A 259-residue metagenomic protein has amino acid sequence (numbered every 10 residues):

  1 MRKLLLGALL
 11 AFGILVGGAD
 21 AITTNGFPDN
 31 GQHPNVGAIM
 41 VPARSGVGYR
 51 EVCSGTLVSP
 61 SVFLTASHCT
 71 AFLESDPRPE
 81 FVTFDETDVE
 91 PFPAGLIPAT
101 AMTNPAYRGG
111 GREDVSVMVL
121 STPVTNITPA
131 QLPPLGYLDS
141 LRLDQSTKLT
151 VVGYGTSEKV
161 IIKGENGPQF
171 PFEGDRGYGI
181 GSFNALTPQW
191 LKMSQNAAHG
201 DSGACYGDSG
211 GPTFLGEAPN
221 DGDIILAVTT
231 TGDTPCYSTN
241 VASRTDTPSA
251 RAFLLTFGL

Functional and structural regions predicted by a protein language model:
M1-L4: Positively charged n-region of N-terminal signal peptides that target proteins for export
G7-L15: Bacterial N-terminal signal peptides
D20-V47: N-terminal activation segment of mature serine protease catalytic domains
A21, G46, D76-P91, L120 (+6 more regions): Conserved active-site regions of diverse hydrolases
T23-Q32, D76-L141, P171-E173: Conserved catalytic-core segment of clan PA serine endopeptidases
D29-N35, E51-E74, R78-F84, D88 (+2 more regions): C-terminal subregion of chymotrypsin/trypsin-like serine protease catalytic domains
V41, L57, T65, F84 (+5 more regions): Hydrophobic residues in beta-strands and at strand termini
G111-G203, S238-N240, T247-L255: Chymotrypsin/trypsin-fold serine protease catalytic domain
